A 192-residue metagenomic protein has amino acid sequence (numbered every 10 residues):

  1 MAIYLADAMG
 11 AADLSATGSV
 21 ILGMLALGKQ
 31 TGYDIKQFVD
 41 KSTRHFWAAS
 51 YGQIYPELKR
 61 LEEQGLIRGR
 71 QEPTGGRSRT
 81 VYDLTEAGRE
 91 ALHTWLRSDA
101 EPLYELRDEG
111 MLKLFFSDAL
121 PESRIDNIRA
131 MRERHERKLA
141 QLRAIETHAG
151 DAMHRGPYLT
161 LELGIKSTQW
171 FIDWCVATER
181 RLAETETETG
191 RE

Functional and structural regions predicted by a protein language model:
A2-E105: Basic helix-turn-helix/winged-helix DNA-binding cores and closely related short helical interaction motifs
L27, P56, A130, L163-W170: DHp/HisKA dimerization-phosphoacceptor four-helix bundle of two-component histidine kinases and homologous
G32, L61, H135, T168-C175: Alpha-helical transition-metal enzyme core signature, strongest for iron centers
H93-A140: Amphipathic alpha-helical dimerization/coiled-coil segments that flank or bridge DNA-binding/regulatory modules
R129, E136-L139, R143, E162 (+2 more regions): Alpha-helical coiled-coil heptad-repeat register
R143-L161: Acidic interhelical loop/turn segments
H148, E162, K166, W170-E192: Extended, charge-rich alpha-helical interface modules
